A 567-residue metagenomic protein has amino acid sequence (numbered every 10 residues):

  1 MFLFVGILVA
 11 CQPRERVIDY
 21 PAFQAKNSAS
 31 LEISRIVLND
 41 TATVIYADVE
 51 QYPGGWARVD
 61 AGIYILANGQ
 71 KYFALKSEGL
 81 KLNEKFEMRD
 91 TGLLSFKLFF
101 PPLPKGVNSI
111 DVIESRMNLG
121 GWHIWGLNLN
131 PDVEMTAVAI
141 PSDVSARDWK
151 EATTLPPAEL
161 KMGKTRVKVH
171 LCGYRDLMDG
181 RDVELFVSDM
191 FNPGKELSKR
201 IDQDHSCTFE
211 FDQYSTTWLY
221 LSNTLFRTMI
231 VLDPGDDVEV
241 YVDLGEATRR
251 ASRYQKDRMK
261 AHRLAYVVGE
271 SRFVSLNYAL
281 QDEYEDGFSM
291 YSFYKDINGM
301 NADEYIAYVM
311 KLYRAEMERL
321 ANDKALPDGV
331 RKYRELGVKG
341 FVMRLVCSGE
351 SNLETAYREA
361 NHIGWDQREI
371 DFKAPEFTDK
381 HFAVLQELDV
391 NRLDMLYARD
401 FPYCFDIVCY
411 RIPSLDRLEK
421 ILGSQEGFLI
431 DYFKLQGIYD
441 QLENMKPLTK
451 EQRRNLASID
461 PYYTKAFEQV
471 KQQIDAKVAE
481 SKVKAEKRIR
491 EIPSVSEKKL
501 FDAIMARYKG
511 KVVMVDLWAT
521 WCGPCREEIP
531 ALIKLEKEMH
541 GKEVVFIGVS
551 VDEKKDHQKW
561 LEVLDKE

Functional and structural regions predicted by a protein language model:
M1-V17: Bacterial Sec-dependent N-terminal signal peptides
D40-Q51: Short, well-ordered beta-strand segments enriched in hydrophobic/aromatic residues
V49-R89: The feature marks short-to-medium sequence segments in extracytoplasmic or secretory-pathway proteins
F73-D111, S115-N118: Short, solvent-exposed, Trp/other aromatic-anchored flexible loops in extracytoplasmic proteins
G121, G126-G329: A non-transmembrane, solvent-exposed segment enriched in polar/low-complexity residues
L244-G510: Oxidative protein folding and maturation machinery
K509, L517-K534, G548-V551, K555: Conserved redox-active cysteine motifs that mediate thiol-disulfide chemistry, especially di-cysteine Cys-X(1-2)-Cys
K537-E567: Conserved segment of the thioredoxin-like fold in thiol-based oxidoreductases
